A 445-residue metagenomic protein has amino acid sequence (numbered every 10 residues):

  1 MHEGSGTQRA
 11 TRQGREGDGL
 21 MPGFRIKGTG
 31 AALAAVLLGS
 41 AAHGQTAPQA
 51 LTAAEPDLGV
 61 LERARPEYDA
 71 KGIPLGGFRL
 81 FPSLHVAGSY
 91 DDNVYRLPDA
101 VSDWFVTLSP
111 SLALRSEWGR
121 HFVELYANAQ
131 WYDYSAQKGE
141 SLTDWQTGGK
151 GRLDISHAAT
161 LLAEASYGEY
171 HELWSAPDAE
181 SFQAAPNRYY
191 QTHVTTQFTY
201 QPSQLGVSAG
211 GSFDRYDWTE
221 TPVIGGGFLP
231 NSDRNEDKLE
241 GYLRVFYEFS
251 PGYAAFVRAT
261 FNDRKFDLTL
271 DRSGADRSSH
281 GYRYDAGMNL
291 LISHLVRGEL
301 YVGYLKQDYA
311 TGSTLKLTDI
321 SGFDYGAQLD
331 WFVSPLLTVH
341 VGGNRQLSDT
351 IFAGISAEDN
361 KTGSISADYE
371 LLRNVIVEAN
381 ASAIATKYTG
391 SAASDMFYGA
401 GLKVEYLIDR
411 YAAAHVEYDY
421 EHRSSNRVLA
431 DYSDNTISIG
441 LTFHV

Functional and structural regions predicted by a protein language model:
A47, P56, S111-T219, G226-G227 (+1 more regions): Outer-membrane beta-barrel channel domains
A47-Y126, G149, S208, Y242 (+2 more regions): Outer-membrane beta-barrel initiation region
I73, L114-S116, L153, T196-P202 (+8 more regions): Residue-level signature of outer-membrane beta-barrel architecture
V86-V94, W118-R120, A129-D133, Y167-H171 (+8 more regions): Transmembrane beta-strands of outer-membrane beta-barrel pores
P98-F105, Q137-D144, Q183-Y190, L229-D237 (+5 more regions): Replace "Gram-negative outer membrane beta-barrel proteins" with "bacterial and organellar outer membrane beta-barrel
V106-L112, W145-G149, Y190-T196, D237-L243 (+6 more regions): Hydrophobic, lipid-facing positions within transmembrane beta-strands of outer-membrane proteins
R120-V123, H157-A163, P202-A209, P251-A255 (+4 more regions): Repeated loop/turn-to-beta-strand initiation elements of outer-membrane beta-barrel proteins
V404-L407, Y411-A413, E417, S433-V445: Outer-membrane beta-barrel "beta-signal"
